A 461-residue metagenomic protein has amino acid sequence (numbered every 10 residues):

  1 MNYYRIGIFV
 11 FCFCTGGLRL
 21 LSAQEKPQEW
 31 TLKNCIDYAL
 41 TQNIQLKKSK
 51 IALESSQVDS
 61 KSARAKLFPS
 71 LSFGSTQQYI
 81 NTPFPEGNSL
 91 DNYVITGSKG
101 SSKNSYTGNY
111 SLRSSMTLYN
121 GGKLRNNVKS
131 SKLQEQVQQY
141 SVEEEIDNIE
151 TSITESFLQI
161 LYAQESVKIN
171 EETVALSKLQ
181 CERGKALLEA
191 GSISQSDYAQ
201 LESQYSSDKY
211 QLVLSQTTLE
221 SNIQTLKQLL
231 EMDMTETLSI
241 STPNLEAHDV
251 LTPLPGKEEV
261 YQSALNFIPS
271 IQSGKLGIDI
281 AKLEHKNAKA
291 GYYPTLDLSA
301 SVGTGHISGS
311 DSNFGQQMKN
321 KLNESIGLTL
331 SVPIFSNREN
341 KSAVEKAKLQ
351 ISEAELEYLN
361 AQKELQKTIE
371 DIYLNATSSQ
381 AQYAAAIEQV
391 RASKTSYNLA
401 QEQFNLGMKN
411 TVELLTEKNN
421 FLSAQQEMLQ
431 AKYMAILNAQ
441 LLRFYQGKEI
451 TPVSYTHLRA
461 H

Functional and structural regions predicted by a protein language model:
M1-Y38, N88-Y93, Q216-E259, R443-R459: Terminal intrinsically disordered/low-complexity segments used for targeting and assembly
A23-T76, T82, M234, I240-D279 (+2 more regions): Bacterial Sec-pathway N-terminal export signals of envelope proteins
E25-P27, G74-M116, P243-P253, K286 (+2 more regions): Small/polar, glycine/serine/threonine/aspartate-rich low-complexity segments that form flexible
W30, V58, N148-S263, N375 (+2 more regions): Periplasmic alpha-helical coiled-coil/stalk elements that build and connect Gram-negative outer-membrane
K47-I51, R64-A65, N104, L118-I146 (+5 more regions): Sec/SRP-type N-terminal targeting helices
A65, S207-M232, V390-K448: Short segments within alpha-helical structural elements
S111-R113, F157, Y261, G327-T329 (+1 more regions): Membrane-embedded beta-strand positions in outer-membrane beta-barrel channels/transporters
